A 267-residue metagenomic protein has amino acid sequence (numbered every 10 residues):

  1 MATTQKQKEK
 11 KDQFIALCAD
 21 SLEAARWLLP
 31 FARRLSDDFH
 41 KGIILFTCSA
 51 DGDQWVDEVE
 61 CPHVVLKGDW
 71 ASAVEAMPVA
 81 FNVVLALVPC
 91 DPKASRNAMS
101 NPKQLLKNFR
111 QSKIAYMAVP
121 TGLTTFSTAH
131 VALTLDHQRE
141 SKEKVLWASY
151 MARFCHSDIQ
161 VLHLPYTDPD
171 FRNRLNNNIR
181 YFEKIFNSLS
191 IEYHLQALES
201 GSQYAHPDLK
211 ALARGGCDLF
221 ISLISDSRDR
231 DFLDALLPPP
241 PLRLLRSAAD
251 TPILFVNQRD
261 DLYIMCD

Functional and structural regions predicted by a protein language model:
A2-I44, L123-L162, N173-N187, Y263-D267: Short acidic/Ser/Thr-enriched loop-to-helix initiation segments
A2-T3, A73-T124, A213-D267: Gly/Ser-rich helix-loop-strand patches that form or flank binding pockets for ribonucleotide-derived cofactors
L28-F31, A73-M77, Q104, W147 (+1 more regions): A short acidic, amphipathic alpha-helical/loop segment
F39, V59, Q111-K113, C155 (+2 more regions): Short, structured coil segments at secondary-structure junctions
I43-I44, E58-V65, I159, L189-L198: Short beta-strand elements in bilobed, periplasmic/extracellular small-molecule ligand-binding domains
S49-D51, P165-T167, R259: Residues in the short beta-alpha loop(s) of Rossmann-like NAD(P)-binding domains
V65-A73, G201-H206: Charged docking surfaces used in two-component/phosphorelay signaling
N176-D229: Glycine/small-residue-rich hydrophobic helix-like segments
